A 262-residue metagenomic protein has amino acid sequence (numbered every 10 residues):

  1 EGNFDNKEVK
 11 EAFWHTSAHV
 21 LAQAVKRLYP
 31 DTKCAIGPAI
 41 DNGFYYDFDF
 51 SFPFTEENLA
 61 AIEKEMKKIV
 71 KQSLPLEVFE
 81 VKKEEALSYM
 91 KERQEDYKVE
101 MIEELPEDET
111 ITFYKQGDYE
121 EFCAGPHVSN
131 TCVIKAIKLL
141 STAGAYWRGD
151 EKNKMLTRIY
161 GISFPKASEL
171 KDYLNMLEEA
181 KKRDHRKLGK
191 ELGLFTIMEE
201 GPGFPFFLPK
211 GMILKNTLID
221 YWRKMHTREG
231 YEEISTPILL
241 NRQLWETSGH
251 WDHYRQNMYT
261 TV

Functional and structural regions predicted by a protein language model:
E1-A12, A24, K33-A39, Y45-V262: Auxiliary tRNA-acceptor-end handling modules of aminoacyl-tRNA synthetases
R27: Metal-associated gating/positioning segment near the N- to mid-region
